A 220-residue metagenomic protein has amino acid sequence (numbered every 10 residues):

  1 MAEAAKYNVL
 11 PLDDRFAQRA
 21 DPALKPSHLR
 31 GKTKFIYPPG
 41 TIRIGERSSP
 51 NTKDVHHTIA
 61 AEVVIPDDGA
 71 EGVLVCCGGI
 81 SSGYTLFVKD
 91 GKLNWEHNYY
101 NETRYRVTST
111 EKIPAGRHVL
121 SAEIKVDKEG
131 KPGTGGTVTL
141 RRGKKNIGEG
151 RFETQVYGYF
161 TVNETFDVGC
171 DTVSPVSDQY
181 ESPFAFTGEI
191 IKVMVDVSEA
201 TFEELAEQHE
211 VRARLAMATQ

Functional and structural regions predicted by a protein language model:
M1-A5: Sec-exported extracytoplasmic/periplasmic mature domains
K6-Q220: Extracellular glycan-associated modules
